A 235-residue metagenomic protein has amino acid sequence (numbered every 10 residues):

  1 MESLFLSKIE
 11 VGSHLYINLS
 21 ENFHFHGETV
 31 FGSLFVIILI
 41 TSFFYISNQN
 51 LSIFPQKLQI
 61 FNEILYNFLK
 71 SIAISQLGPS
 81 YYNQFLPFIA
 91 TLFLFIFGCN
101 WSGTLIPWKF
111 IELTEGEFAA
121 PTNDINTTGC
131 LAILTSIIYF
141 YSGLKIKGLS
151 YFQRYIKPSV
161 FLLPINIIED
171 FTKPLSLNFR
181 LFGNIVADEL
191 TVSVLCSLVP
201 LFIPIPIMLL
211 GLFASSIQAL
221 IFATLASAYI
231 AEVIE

Functional and structural regions predicted by a protein language model:
M1-E235: Selective transmembrane helix interface/packing segments
